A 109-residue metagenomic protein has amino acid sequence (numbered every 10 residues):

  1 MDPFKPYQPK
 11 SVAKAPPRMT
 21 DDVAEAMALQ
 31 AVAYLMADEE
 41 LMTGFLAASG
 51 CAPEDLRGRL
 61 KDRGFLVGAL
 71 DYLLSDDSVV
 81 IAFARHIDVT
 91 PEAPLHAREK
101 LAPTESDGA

Functional and structural regions predicted by a protein language model:
M1-A109: Metal- and O2-centered redox machinery and metal/ROS homeostasis
